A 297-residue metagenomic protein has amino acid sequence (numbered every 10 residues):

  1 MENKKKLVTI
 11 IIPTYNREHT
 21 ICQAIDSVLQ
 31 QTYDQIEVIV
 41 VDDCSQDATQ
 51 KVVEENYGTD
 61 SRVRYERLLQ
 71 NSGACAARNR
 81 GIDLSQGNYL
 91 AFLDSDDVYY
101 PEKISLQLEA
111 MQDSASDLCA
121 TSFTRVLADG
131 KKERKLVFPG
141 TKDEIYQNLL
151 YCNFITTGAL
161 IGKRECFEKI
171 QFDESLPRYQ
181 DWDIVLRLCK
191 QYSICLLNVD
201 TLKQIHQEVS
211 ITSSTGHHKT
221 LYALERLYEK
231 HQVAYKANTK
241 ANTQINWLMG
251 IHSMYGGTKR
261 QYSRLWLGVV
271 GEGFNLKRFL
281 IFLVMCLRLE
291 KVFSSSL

Functional and structural regions predicted by a protein language model:
M1-S27: N-proximal low-complexity "stem/linker" segments adjacent to membrane-targeting elements
E2, I205-L297: C-terminal subregions of glycosyltransferases and related glycan-biosynthesis enzymes
D26-Q35: Short, acidic, metal-binding catalytic loop of nucleotide-sugar glycosyltransferases
S27, D42-K51, Q70, D94: A conserved acidic beta->alpha catalytic loop
L68-S85, L106: Glycine-rich, basic loop-to-helix element that forms the pyrophosphate-binding segment of sugar-nucleotide handling
D83, P139-L227: Conserved nucleotide-sugar donor-binding catalytic segment
L90: Short aromatic/hydrophobic "clamp" motif used to bind/position activated sugar donors
E102-R134: Conserved donor NDP-sugar-binding/catalytic core segment of glycosyltransferases
